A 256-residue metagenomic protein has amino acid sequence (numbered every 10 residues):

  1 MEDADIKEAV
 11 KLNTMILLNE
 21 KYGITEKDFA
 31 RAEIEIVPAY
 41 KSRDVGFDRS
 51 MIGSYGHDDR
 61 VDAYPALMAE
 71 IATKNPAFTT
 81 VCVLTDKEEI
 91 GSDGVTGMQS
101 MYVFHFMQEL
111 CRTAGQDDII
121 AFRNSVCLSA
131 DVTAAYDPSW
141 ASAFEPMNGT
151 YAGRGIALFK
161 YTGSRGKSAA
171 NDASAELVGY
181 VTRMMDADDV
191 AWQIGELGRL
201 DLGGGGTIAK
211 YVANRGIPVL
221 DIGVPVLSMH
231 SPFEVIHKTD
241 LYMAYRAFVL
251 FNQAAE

Functional and structural regions predicted by a protein language model:
M1-E256: N-terminal hydrophobic/helix-forming segments and targeting peptides
